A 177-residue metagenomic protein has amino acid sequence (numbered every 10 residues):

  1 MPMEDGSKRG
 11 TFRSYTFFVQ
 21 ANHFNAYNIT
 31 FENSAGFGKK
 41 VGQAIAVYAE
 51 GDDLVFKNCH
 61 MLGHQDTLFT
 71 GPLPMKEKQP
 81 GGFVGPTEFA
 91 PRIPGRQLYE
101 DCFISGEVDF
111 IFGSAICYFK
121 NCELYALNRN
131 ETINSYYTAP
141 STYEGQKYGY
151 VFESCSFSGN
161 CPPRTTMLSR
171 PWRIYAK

Functional and structural regions predicted by a protein language model:
M1-K177: Sequence-level preference for short, compositionally simple segments enriched in small aliphatic or small polar residues
